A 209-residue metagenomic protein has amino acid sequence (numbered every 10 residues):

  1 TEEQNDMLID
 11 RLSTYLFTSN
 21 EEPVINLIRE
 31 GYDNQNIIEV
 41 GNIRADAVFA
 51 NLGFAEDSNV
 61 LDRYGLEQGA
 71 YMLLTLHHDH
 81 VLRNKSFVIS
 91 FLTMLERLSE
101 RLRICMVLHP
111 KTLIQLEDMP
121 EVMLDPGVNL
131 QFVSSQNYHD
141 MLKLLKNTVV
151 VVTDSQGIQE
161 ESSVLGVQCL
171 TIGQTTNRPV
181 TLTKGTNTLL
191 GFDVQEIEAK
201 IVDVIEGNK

Functional and structural regions predicted by a protein language model:
T1-I104, T112-K209: Nucleotide-activated sugar donor-binding and catalytic core shared by glycosyltransferases and related lipid-linked
H109: Conserved C-terminal portion of the radical SAM core fold that forms the substrate/S-adenosylmethionine-binding
